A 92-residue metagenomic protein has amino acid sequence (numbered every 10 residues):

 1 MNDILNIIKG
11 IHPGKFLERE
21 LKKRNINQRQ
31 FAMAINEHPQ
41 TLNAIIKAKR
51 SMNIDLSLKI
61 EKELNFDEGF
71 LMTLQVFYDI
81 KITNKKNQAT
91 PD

Functional and structural regions predicted by a protein language model:
N2-I26, T73: A short, Lys/Arg-rich alpha-helix, primarily the initiator
E18, R29, L58: Residues within the helices of the helix-turn-helix
E20, A34, I45-A48, L74: Residues in the recognition helix of alpha-helical DNA-binding motifs
L21, A32, E61: The alpha-helix within a helix-turn-helix
I26-A44: Short alpha-helical DNA-recognition segment
D55-F70: DNA major-groove recognition helix of helix-turn-helix/homeodomain DNA-binding modules
M72-D92: Short, charged recognition helix plus adjacent turn of helix-turn-helix-like nucleic-acid-binding domains
